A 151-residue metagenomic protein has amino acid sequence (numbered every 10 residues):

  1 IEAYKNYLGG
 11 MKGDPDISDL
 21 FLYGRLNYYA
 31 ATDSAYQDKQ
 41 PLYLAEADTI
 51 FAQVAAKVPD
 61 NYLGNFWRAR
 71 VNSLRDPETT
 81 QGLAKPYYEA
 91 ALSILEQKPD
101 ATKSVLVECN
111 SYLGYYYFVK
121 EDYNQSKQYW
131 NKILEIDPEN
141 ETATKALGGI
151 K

Functional and structural regions predicted by a protein language model:
I1-A3, Q40, A47, A84 (+1 more regions): Single-residue signature of alpha-solenoid repeat helices
Y4, M11, S18, A47-D48: Eukaryote-skewed repeat-based solenoidal scaffolds used as protein-protein interaction platforms, primarily
N6-G10, Q53-V54, A91, I133: Canonical positions in the second alpha-helix
G10-A35, P59-R75, E89-A90, K103-V119: Amphipathic alpha-helical repeat scaffolds of TPR domains
P15, L42, W67, E78 (+2 more regions): Terminal, low-structured helical/coil segments at or just beyond the last alpha-helical repeat
A35-K39, Y43: Short, Lys/Glu-rich amphipathic helical modules
